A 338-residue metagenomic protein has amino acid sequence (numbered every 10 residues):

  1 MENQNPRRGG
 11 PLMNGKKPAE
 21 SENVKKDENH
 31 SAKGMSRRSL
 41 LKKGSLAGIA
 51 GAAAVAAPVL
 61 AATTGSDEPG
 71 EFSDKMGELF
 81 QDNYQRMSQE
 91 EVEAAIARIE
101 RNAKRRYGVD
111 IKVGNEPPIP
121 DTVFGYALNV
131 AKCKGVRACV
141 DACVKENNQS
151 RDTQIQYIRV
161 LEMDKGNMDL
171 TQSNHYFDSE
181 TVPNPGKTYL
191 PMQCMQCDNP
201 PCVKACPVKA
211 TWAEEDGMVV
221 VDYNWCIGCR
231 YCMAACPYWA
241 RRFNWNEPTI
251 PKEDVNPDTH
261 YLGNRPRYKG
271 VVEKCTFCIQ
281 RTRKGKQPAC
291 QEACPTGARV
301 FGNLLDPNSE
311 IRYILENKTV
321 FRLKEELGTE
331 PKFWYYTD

Functional and structural regions predicted by a protein language model:
M1-V24: N-terminal acidic, proline/glycine-rich, low-complexity intrinsically disordered segments
P18, M35-S39, G44, E71-D74 (+4 more regions): Extended, non-catalytic scaffold segments that flank or surround catalytic motifs
N23-A50: N-terminal secretory signal peptides and thylakoid transit peptides that target proteins across membranes
H30, G34, S39, V55-V123 (+2 more regions): C-terminal segment of N-terminal export signals and the immediately downstream linker at the start of the mature
S45-G51, I119, K132-K134: Short, contiguous, helix-prone interaction/anchoring segments in small proteins
V109-D110, E146-P185, W212-W225, A240-G270 (+1 more regions): Non-heme iron-sulfur electron-transfer modules
A127-E146, G186-K209, V220-W239, R267-A293 (+2 more regions): Cysteine-centered iron-sulfur cluster-binding motifs in ferredoxin-type domains/subunits of redox enzymes
Q280-D338: Long, compositionally biased charged/polar accessory segments in the mid-to-C-terminal portions of proteins
